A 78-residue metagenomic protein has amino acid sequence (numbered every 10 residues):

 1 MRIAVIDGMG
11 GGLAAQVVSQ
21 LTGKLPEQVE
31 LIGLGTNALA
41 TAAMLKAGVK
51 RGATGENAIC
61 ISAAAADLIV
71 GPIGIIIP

Functional and structural regions predicted by a protein language model:
M1-G35: Glycine-rich phosphate/diphosphate-binding loop of Rossmann-like nucleotide-binding domains
M1-V5, G48, D67: Exposed boundary/loop context
I6-M9, L34-N37, G55-N57, P72-G74: Fold-independent oxyanion-binding glycine-rich loops and adjacent beta-strand/coil segments at enzyme active sites
V18-L21, L39, G55-A58: A generic local structural motif
G23-P26, M44-L45, C60-A63: Solvent-exposed alpha-helices and their adjacent loops that cap or buttress functional pockets in soluble metabolic
V29-A53: N-terminal beta-loop-helix "entrance" segment that forms/cooperates in small-molecule cofactor or anionic ligand
R51-P78: Glycine-rich phosphate-binding loop
